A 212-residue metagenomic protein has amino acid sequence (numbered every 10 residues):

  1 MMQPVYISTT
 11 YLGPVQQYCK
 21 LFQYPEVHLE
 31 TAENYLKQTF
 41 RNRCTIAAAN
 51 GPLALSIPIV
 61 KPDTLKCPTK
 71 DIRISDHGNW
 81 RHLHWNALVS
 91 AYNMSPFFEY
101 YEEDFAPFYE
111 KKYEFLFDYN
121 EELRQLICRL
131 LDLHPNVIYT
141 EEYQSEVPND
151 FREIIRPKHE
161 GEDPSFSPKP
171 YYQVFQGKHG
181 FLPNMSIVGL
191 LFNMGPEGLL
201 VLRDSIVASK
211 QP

Functional and structural regions predicted by a protein language model:
M1-P212: Residues lining hydrophobic/aromatic ligand-binding pockets adjacent to catalytic sites
